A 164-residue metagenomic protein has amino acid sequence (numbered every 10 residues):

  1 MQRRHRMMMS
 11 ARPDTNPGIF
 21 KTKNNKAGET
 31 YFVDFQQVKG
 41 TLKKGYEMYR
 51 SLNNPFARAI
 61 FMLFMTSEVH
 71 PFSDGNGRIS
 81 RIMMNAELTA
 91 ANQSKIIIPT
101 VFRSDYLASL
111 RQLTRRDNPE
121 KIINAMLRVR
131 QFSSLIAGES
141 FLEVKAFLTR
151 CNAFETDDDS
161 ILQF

Functional and structural regions predicted by a protein language model:
M1-F164: FIC/Doc superfamily catalytic core
